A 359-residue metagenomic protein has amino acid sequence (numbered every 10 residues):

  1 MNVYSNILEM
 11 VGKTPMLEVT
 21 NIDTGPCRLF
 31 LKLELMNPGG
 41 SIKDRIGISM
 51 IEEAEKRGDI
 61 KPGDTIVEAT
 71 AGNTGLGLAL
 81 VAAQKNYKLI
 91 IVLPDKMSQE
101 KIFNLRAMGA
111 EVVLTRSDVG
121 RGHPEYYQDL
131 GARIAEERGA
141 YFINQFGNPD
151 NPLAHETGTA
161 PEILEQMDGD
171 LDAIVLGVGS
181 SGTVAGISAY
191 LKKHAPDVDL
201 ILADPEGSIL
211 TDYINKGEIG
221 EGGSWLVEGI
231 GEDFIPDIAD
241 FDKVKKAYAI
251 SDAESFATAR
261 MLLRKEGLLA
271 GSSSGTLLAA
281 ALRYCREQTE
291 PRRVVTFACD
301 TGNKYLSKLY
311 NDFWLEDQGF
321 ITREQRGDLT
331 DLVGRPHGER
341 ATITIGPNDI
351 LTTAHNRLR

Functional and structural regions predicted by a protein language model:
M1-P336: PLP-dependent amino-acid enzyme catalytic core
H337-G338, T342: Short, structured motif recognition centered on aromatic/hydrophobic residues
I343-R359: The conserved cystathionine-beta-synthase
